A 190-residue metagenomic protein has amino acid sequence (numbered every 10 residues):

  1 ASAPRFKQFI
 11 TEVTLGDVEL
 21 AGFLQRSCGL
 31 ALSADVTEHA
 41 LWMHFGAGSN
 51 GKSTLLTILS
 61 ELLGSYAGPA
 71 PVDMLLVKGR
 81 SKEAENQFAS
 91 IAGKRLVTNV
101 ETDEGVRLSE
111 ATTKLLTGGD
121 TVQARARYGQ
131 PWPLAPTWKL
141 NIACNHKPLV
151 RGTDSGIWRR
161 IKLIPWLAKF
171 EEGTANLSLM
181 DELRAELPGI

Functional and structural regions predicted by a protein language model:
A1-G93, K162-P165: P-loop NTPase catalytic core of nucleic-acid-dependent motor ATPases
L55-I58, L108-L116, G156-R160, S178 (+1 more regions): Alpha-helical scaffold elements adjacent to nucleotide-binding pockets in ATP/GTP-utilizing enzyme cores
A70-A84, A111-P131, T174-E182: Substrate-gripping "pore-loop 1 plus following alpha2 helix"
A84-G93, A124-A143: AAA+/SF3 P-loop NTPase mechanochemical coupling elements
K94-T117, W132, V150-I157: Conserved AAA+/SF3 P-loop NTPase catalytic/coupling segment centered on the Walker-B
V100, N141, I161: Hydrophobic, well-ordered secondary-structure elements that form the walls of internal hydrophobic environments
D103-E104, N145-V150, L167-E171: Conserved nucleotide-binding/hydrolysis micro-motifs of P-loop NTPases
L134-T137, T153-I190: Phosphate-sensing "switch" segment of ASCE/P-loop ATPases
